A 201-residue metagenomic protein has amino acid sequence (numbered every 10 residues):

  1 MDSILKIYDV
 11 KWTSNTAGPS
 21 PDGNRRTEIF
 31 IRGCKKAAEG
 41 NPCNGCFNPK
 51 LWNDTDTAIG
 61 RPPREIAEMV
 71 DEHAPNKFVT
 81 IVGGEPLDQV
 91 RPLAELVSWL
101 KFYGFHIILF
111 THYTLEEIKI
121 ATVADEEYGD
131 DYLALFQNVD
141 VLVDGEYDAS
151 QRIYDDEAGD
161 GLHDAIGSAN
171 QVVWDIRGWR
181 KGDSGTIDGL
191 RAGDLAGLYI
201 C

Functional and structural regions predicted by a protein language model:
D2-R61: Canonical Radical SAM [4Fe-4S] cluster-binding loop centered on the CxxxCxxC motif and its immediate flanking residues
T13-N15, I66-E68, Y128-D130: A generic local structural motif
K35-E39, A149, R180-G182: Short, acidic Gly/Pro/Ser/Thr-rich loop/turn segments
A38, D88-R91: Residues that form or flank phosphate/diphosphate-binding pockets in enzymes that use nucleotide phosphates
F47-R61, P75-Q89, Y103-Y128, Y132-S150 (+2 more regions): Core AdoMet radical
E65-E68, R91-F102, A134: Alpha-helical scaffolding segments of alpha/beta enzyme cores, especially the outer helices of TIM-barrel or partial
M69-A74: Glycine-rich phosphate/diphosphate-binding loops that line cofactor/substrate pockets in enzymes
V172-C201: Charged phosphate-binding loop/patch that engages nucleotide di/tri-phosphates or the phosphate backbone of nucleic
